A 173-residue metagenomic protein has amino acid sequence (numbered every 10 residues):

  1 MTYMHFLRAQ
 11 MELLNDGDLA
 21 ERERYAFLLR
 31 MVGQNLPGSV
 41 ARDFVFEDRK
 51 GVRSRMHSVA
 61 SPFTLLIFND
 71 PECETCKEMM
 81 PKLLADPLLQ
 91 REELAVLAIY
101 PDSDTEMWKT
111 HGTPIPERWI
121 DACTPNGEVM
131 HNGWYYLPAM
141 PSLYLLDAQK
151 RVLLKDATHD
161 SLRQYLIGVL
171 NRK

Functional and structural regions predicted by a protein language model:
M1-S54: Oxidative protein folding and maturation machinery
A41-R42, F63-T64, M140-P141: Short loop/turn microsegments at loop-to-beta-strand junctions
E47, I120-P125, D156: Short acidic-hydrophobic, aromatic-tinged amphipathic segments that line or gate anion-handling sites
S54-L84, A95-I99: Short active-site neighborhood of thiol/selenol oxidoreductases, capturing the structured segment around
R55-M56, L66, E74-M79, E106-K109 (+2 more regions): Extended hydrophobic-aromatic, low-complexity segments
K77-I115, N126-G133: Structural microenvironment flanking redox-active thiols in thiol-disulfide oxidoreductases
G127-L170: Thiol/disulfide oxidoreductase modules built on the thioredoxin-like
